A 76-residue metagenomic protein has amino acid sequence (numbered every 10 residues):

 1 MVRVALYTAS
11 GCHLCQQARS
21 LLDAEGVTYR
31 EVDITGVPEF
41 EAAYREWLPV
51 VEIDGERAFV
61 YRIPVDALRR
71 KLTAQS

Functional and structural regions predicted by a protein language model:
M1-E25: Local sequence-structure signature of Cys/Sec-based thiol-disulfide redox active-site neighborhoods
Y7, V32, V60: Small/polar loops that bind or transfer phosphate-bearing groups
S20, V60-I63: N-terminal, polar/charged subdomain of small-to-medium soluble alpha/beta proteins
T28-P38, R45: Thiol-based oxidoreductase modules, predominantly thioredoxin-like and allied folds used for disulfide exchange
A43-P49: Short, surface-exposed amphipathic charged segments that create phosphate/polyanion-binding patches used for binding
P49-F59: A short, hydrophobic beta-strand/beta-hairpin element that forms part of a small beta-sheet core
A74-Q75: Charge-dense, helix-prone N-terminal extensions
